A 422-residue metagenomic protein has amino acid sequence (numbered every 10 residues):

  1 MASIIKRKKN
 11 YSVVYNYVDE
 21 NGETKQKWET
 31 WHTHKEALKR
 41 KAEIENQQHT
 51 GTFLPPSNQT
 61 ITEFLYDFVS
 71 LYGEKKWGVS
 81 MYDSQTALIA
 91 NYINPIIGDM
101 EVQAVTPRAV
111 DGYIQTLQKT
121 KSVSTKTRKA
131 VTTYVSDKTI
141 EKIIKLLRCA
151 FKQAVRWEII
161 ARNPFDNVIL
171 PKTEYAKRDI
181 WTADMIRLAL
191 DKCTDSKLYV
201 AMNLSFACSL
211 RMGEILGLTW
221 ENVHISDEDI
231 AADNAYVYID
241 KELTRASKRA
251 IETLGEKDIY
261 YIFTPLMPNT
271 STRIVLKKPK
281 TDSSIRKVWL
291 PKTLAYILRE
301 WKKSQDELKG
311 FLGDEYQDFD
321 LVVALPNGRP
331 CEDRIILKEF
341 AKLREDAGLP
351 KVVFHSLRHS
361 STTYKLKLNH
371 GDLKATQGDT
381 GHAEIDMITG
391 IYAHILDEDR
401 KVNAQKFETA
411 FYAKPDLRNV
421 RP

Functional and structural regions predicted by a protein language model:
S3, Y17, S70-W157, Y175 (+2 more regions): N-terminal core-binding DNA-recognition domain of tyrosine site-specific recombinases/integrases
K6-G112, K303-Q317, D397: N-terminal DNA-binding module of tyrosine recombinases/phage integrases
Y17, L266-V275, T281-L349: Active-site/catalytic core of tyrosine-dependent DNA strand-transfer enzymes
V123-K126, V131-D137, R156, I160-R162 (+3 more regions): Basic, Lys/Arg- and aromatic-enriched nucleic-acid-binding interface segment
R156, N203, A207, E214 (+4 more regions): C-terminal catalytic core of tyrosine-transesterase DNA break-rejoin enzymes
K172-T173, I180, A231, K241-R245 (+1 more regions): Catalytic-site neighborhood detector that most strongly recognizes the C-terminal catalytic loop/helix of tyrosine
N222-A231, E332, K351, H370-A393: Short, polar N-cap/turn motifs at the start of nucleic acid-interacting alpha helices
I225-Y236, D240-I285, L294, Q405-P422: C-terminal secondary-structure termini that scaffold catalytic or DNA-interacting sites
